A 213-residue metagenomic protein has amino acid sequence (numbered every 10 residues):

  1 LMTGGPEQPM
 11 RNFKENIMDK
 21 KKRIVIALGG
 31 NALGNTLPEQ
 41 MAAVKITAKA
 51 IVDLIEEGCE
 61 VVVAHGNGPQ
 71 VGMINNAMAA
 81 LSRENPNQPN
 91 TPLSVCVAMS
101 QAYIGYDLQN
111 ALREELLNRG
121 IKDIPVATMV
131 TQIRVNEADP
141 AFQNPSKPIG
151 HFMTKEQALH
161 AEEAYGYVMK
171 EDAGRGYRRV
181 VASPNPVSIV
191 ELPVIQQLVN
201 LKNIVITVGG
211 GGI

Functional and structural regions predicted by a protein language model:
L1-I17: Short, Lys/Arg-enriched N-terminal segments with co-localized hydrophobic residues within the first ~10-30 amino acids
M18-A64, M73-R83, P92, Q197-K202: N-terminal glycine-/serine-/threonine-rich phosphate-binding loop
A27, T131, I213: Glycine- and acidic-rich phosphate- and metal-coordinating loops
A32-G34, G68-G72, R134-A138, I213: Short, active-site-adjacent cap segments at secondary-structure transitions
K49-V52, C59, P69, A102 (+3 more regions): N-terminal, well-ordered alpha-helical segments
H65-N67, V130: Glycine-rich, histidine-containing beta strand-loop boundary motifs that form or position
L81-T207: Ligand-binding beta-strand-loop-alpha-helix segment within the catalytic cores of soluble metabolic enzymes
G209-G211: Histidine- and/or cysteine-centered catalytic micro-motif in compact active-site loops
